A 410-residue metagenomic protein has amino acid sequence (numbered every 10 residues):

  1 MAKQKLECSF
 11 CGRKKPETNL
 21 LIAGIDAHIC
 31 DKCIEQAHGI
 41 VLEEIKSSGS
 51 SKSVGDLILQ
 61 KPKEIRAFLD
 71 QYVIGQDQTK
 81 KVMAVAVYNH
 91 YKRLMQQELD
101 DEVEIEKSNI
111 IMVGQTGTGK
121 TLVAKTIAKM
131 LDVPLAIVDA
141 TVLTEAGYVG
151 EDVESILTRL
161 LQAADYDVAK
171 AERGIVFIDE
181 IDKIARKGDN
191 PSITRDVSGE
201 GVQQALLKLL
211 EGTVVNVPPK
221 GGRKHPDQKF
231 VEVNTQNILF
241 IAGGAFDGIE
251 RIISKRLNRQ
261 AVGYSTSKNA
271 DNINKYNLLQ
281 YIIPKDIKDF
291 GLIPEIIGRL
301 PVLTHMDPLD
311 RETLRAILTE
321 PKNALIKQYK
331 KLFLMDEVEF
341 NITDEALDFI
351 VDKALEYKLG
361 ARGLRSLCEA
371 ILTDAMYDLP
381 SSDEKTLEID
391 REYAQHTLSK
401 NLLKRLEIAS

Functional and structural regions predicted by a protein language model:
A2-C33, G39-G75, T79-A136, A140-V149 (+2 more regions): AAA+ P-loop NTPase nucleotide-binding core of proteostasis motors
